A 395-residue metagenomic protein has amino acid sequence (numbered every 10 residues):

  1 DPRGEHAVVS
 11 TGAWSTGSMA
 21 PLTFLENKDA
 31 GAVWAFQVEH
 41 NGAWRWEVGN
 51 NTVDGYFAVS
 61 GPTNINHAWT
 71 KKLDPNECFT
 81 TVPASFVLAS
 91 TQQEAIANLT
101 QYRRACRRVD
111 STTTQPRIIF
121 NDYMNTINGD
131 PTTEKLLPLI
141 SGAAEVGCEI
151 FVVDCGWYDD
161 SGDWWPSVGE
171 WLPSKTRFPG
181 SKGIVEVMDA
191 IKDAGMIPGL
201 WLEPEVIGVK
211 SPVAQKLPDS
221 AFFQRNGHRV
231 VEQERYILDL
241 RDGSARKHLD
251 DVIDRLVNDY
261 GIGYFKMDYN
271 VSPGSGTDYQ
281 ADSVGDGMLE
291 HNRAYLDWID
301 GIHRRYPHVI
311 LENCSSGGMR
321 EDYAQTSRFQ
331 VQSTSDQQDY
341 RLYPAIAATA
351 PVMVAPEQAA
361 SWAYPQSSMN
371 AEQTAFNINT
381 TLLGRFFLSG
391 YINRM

Functional and structural regions predicted by a protein language model:
D1-R103, R108: N-terminal accessory beta-strand-rich subdomains and adjacent acidic, glycine-rich linkers that precede catalytic cores
H40, E77, M124, W157 (+3 more regions): Short, flexible loop/turn elements at secondary-structure junctions
N41, F86, N125, E205 (+1 more regions): Short, glycine-/Ser/Thr-/acidic-enriched flexible segments
V82, P198, L311: Hydrophobic anchor at the start of a short beta-strand that flanks the dinucleotide cofactor-binding loop
P83, Y123, V153-C155, M267-Y269 (+1 more regions): Generic detector of well-ordered alpha-helical packing
T113-D251, Y264, G274, A281: Aromatic-lined carbohydrate-binding/catalytic grooves of carbohydrate-active enzymes
K175-G183, D193, Q215-A375, L383-R385 (+1 more regions): Active-site neighborhood of glycoside hydrolase catalytic domains
